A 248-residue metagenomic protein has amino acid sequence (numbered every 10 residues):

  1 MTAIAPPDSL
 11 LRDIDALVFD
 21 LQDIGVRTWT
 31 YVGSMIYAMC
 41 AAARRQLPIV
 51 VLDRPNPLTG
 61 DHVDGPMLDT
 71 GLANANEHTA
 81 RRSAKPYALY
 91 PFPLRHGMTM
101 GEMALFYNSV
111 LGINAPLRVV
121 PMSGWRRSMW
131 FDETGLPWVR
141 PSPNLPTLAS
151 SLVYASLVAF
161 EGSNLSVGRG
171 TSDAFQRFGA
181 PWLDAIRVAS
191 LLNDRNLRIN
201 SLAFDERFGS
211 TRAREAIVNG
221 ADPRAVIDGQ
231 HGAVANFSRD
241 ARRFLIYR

Functional and structural regions predicted by a protein language model:
M1-D13, V26: Glycine-rich oxoanion-binding loops at beta->alpha junctions
I14-I24, V50-D53: Short acidic catalytic loops
D23-M35: Glycine/threonine-rich flexible loop motifs
R44-P48: A short helix->loop->beta-strand "cap" motif at the edges of active sites that frequently abuts
V50-H78: Glycine-rich, charge-decorated loop segments at or immediately adjacent to ligand/cofactor-binding or catalytic sites
N74-Y154: Conserved anion/nucleotide-ligand pocket segment
G124-L197: Glycine-rich, aromatic-lined ligand/substrate-binding cores of catalytic and carbohydrate-binding domains
T171-G229: Conserved functional hotspot residues or short segments at active or partner-binding sites across diverse domains
